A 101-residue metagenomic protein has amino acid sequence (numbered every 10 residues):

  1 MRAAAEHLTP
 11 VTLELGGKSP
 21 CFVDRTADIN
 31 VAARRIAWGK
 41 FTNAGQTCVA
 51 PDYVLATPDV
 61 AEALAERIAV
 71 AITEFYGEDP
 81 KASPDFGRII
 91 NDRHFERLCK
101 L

Functional and structural regions predicted by a protein language model:
M1-L101: ALDH superfamily catalytic-core signature
